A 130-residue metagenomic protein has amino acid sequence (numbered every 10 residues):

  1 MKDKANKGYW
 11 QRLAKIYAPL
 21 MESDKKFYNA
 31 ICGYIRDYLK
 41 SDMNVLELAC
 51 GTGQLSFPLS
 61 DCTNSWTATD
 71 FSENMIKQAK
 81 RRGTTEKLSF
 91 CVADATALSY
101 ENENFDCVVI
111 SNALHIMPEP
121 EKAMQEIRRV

Functional and structural regions predicted by a protein language model:
M1-K40, Q54, P58: Conserved class I S-adenosyl-L-methionine
W10, Y17-A18, F90, Y100 (+1 more regions): Conserved hydrophobic/aromatic "anchor" residues that stabilize well-ordered secondary structure elements
D42, F105-D106: Local beta-strand N-terminus motif with an aromatic residue
L46-L48, T52-A97: Class I SAM-dependent methyltransferase SAM/SAH-binding core
V109: A conserved beta-strand element that flanks and buttresses the S-adenosyl-L-methionine
N112-A113: Short catalytic micro-motifs in class I SAM-dependent methyltransferases
E121-V130: A short glycine-rich, Lys/Arg-flanked "PGG" loop and its adjoining helix->strand segment in the class I
